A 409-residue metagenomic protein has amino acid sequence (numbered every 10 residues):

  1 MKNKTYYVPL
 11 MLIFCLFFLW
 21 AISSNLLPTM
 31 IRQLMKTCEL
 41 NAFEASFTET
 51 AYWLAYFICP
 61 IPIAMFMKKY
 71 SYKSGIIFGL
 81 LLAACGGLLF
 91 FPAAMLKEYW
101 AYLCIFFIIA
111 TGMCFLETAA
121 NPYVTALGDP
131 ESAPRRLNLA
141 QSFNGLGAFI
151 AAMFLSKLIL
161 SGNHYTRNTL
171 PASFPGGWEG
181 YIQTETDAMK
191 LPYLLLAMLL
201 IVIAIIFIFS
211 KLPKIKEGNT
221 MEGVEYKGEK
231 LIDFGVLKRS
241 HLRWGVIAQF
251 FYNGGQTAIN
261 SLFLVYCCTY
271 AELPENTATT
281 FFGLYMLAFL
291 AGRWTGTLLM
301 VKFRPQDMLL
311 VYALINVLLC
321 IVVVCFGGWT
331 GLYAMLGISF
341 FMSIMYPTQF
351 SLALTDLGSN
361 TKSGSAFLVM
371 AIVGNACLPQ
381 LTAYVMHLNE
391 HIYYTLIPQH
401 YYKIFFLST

Functional and structural regions predicted by a protein language model:
N3-T29, K238-A258, L336-F340: Pair of pore-lining "gating" transmembrane helices in MFS-fold secondary transporters
V8-C38, A120-N121, L155, I259-L264 (+1 more regions): Extracytoplasmic
L27-I31, A151-A152, S156-L160, G235-G283: Extracytoplasmic gate region of multi-pass secondary transporters
F47-M67, G283-T295, G374-C377: Central cavity-lining transmembrane alpha-helices of secondary-active solute carriers, predominantly the Major
C59-Y72, I159, G292-P305, M386: Helix-to-loop junctions at the C-terminal end of transmembrane segments in multipass secondary transporters
L81-L96, L314-G328: C-terminal ends and interior cores of transmembrane alpha-helices in multi-pass membrane transporters/permeases
Y99-L116, F251, T330-M345: Hydrophobic core of transmembrane alpha-helices in multi-pass small-molecule transporters, especially MFS/SLC-type
F115-D129, S343-G358: Intracellular juxtamembrane helix-capping segments at the cytosolic ends of symmetry-related transmembrane helices
